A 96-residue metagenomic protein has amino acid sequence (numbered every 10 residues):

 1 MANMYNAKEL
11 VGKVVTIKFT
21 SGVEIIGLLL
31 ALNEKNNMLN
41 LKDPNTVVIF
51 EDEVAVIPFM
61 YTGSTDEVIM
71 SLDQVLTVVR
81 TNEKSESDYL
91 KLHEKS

Functional and structural regions predicted by a protein language model:
A2-S96: Conserved RNA-binding domains used in RNP assembly and mRNA/RNA metabolism
